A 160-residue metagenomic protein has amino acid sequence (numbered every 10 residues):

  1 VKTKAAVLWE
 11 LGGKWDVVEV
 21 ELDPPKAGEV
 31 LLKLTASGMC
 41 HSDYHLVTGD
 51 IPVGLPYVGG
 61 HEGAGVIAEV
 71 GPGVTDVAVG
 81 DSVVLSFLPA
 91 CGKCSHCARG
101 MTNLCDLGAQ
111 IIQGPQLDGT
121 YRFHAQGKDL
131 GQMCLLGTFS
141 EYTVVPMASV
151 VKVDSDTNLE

Functional and structural regions predicted by a protein language model:
V1-A6: Short structural boundary motif marking the start of a folded domain
V7-K14: Extracellular beta-rich ligand/substrate-recognition surface
K14-V17, G137: Residues that act as N-cap/strand-start positions at coil-to-secondary-structure junctions
E21-L22, G54-G60, L130-L135, E141-Y142: Short Gly/Pro-enriched turn/cap motifs at secondary-structure boundaries
D23-S37, V47-A98, N103, I111 (+1 more regions): Glycine-rich beta-strand-centered segment in the early N-terminal region that forms part of a ligand/cofactor-binding
C40: Conserved Rossmann-like nucleotide-cofactor binding loop
K93-E160: NAD(P)H dinucleotide-binding glycine-rich loop of Rossmann-like/cofactor-binding domains, especially the beta1-alpha1
